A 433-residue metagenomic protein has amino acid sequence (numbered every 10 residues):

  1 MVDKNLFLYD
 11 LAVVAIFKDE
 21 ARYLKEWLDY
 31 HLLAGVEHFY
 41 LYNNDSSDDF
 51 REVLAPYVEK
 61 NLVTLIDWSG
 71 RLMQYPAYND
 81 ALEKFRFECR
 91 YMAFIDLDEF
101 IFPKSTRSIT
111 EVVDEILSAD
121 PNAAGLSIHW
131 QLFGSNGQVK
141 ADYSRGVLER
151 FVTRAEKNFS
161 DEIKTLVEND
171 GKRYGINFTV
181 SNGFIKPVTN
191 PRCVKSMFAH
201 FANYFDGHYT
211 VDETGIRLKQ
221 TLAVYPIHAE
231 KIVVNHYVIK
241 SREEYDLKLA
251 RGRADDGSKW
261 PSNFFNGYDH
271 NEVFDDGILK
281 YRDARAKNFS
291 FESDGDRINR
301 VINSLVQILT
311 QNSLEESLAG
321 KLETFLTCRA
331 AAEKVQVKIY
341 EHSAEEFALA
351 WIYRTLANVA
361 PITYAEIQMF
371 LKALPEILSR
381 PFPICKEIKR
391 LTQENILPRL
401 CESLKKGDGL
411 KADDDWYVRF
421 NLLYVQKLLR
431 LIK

Functional and structural regions predicted by a protein language model:
M1-K25, D29: N-proximal low-complexity "stem/linker" segments adjacent to membrane-targeting elements
M1-N5, D256-S258, S262-F264, N271-K433: Non-catalytic N-terminal targeting/anchoring module and adjacent flexible stem/linker that precedes the structured
W27, L72-L82: Glycine-rich, basic loop-to-helix element that forms the pyrophosphate-binding segment of sugar-nucleotide handling
D29-E37: Short, acidic, metal-binding catalytic loop of nucleotide-sugar glycosyltransferases
N43-E59, G70: A conserved acidic beta->alpha catalytic loop
N79-Y91: Active-site nucleotide-sugar/metal-binding loop of Leloir-type enzymes
C89-F102: Short beta-strand-to-loop acidic/aromatic patch adjacent to the donor-nucleotide binding site
S105-G320: Catalytic-site signature of metal-activated, phosphate-bearing donor transferases, centered on the GT-A/GT-A-like
